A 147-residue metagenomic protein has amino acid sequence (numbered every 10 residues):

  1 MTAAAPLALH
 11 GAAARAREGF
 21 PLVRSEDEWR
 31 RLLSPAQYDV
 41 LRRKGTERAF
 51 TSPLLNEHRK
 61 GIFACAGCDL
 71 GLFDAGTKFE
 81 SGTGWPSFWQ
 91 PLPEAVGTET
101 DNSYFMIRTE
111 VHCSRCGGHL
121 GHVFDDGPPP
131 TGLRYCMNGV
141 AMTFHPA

Functional and structural regions predicted by a protein language model:
M1-A14: N-terminal export signals
P21-A147: A short Gly-Trp-Pro
